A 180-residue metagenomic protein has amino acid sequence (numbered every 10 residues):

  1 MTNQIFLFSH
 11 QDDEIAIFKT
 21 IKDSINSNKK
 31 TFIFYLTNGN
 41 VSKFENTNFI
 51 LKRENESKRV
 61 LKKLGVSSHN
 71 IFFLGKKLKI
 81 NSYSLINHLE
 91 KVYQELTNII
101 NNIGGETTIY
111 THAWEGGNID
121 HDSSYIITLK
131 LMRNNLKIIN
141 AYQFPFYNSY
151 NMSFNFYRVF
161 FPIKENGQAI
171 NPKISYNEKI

Functional and structural regions predicted by a protein language model:
M1-I138: Active-site beta-strand->loop->alpha-helix modules in alpha/beta enzyme cores, enriched in Gly/His/Asp(Glu)
R59-L64, S68, S82, I86-N87 (+2 more regions): The feature marks non-catalytic terminal segments
